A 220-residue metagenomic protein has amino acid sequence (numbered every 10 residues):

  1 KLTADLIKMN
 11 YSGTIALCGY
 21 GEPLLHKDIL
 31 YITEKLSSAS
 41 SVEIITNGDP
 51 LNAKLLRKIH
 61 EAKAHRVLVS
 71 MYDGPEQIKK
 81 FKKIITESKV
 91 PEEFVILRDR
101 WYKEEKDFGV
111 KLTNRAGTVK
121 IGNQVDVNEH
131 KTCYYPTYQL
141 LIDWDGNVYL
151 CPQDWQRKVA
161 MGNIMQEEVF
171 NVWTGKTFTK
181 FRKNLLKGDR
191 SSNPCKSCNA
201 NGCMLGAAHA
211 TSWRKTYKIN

Functional and structural regions predicted by a protein language model:
K1-N123, V127-K131: Conserved glycine-rich "GG(E/T)P / GGGxP" loop and the immediately following alpha-helix in the radical SAM core
I29, C151-P152: Active-site-flanking alpha-helical
Y134-P136: Short, small/polar residue-rich loop motifs at catalytic or cofactor-binding pockets
I142-D143: Short, acidic, Ser/Thr-enriched surface-loop or helix-capping motifs
Q153-N220: Flexible mid-to-C-terminal extensions adjoining Fe-S/redox cofactors in radical SAM and related proteins
